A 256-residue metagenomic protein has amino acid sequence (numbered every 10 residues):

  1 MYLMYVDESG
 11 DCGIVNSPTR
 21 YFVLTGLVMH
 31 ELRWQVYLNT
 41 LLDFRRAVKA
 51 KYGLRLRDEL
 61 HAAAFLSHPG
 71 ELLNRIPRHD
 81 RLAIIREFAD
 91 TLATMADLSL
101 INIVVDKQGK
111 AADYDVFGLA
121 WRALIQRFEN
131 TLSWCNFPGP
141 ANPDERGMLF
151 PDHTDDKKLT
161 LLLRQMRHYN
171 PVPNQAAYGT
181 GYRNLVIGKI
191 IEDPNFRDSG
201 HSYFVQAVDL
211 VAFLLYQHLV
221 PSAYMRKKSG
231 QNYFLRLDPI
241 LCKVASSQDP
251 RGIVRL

Functional and structural regions predicted by a protein language model:
M1-L256: Phosphate-ester processing/binding pockets and catalytic centers
